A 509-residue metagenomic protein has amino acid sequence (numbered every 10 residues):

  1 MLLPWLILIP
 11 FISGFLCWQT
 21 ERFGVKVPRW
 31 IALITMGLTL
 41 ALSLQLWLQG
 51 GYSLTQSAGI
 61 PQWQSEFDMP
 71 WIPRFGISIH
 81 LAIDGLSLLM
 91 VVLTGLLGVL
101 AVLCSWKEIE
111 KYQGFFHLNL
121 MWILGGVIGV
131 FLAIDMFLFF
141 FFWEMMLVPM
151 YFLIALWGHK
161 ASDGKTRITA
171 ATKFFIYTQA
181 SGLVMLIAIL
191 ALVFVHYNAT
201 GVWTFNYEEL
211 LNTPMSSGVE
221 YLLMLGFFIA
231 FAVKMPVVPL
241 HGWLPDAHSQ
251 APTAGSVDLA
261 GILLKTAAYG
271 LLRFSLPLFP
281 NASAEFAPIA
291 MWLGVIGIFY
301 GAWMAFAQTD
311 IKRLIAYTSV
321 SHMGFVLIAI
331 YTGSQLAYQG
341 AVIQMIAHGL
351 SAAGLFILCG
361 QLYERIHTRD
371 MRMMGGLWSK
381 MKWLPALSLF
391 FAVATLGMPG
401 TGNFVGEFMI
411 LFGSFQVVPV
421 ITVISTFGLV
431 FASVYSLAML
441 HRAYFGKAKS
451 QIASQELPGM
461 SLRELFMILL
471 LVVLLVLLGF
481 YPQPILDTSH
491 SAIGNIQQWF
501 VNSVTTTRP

Functional and structural regions predicted by a protein language model:
M1-I9, I83-T94, F137-P149, E220-F231 (+2 more regions): Structural signature of hydrophobic alpha-helical transmembrane segments
M1-L2, L16-L118, T204, E208 (+1 more regions): Transmembrane helix-loop-helix hairpins at membrane boundaries of multipass inner-membrane proteins
P4-Q19, I34-L46, V91-S105, I123-L124 (+6 more regions): Central hydrophobic cores of alpha-helical transmembrane segments in multi-pass inner-membrane proteins across all
G14-Q19, L44, V102-L103, G125-G129 (+8 more regions): Alpha-helical transmembrane segments of multipass membrane proteins
F15-R22, G98-E110, F152-T166, M235-S249 (+1 more regions): C-terminal ends of transmembrane helices
F23-V25, L118, W122, G126-M215 (+3 more regions): Alpha-helical multi-pass transmembrane bundles of energy-transducing inner-membrane proteins
G50-I77, D163, R167-A171, G182-H241 (+7 more regions): Juxtamembrane/interfacial segments at transmembrane-helix boundaries in multi-pass membrane proteins
V238, A352-L355, T422-E456: Predominantly late transmembrane helices and immediately cytosolic-facing juxtamembrane segments
